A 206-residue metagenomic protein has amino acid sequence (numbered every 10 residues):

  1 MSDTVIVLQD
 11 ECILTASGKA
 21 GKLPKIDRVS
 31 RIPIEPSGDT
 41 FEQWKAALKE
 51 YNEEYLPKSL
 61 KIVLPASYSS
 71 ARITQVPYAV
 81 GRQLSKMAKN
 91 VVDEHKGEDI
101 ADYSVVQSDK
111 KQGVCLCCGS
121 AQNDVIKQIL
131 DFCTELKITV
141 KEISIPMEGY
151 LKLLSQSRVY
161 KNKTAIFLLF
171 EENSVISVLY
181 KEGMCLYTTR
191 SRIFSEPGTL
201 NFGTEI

Functional and structural regions predicted by a protein language model:
S2-R31, L56, K111-I206: Small-residue (GG/TT-enriched) beta-loop-alpha framework at ligand/catalytic clefts
A16-G18, K61, P65: Transmembrane alpha-helix/interfacial motif
R28-P33, R72-Q75: Short amphipathic
T40-L48, L84-K86, F202-I206: Well-ordered, non-membrane alpha-helical segments in soluble/globular domains
F41, L64-G119: Internal amphipathic helical hairpin motif
A47-L60, S104-V106, I206: Phosphate/pyrophosphate-binding loops at sites that engage ATP/ADP/AMP, CoA/4′-phosphopantetheine, polyphosphate
A47-Y51, V91, F132: Amphipathic alpha-helical regulatory segments at dimerization interfaces that relay allosteric signals between sensory
